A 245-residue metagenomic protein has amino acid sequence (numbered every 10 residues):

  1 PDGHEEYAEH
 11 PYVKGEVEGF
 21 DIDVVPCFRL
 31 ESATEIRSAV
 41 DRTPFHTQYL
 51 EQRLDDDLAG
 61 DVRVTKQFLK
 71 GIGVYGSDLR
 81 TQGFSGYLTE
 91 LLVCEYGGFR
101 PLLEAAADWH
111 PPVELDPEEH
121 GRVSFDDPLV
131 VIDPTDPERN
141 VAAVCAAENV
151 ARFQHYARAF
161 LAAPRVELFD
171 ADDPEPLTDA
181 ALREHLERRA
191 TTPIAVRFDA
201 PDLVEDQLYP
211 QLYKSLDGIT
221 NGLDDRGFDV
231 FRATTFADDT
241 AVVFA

Functional and structural regions predicted by a protein language model:
P1, V196-D202, V242-A245: Short, hydrophobic beta-strand segments
D2-E35, T234-A241: Conserved catalytic core of two-metal-ion nucleotidyltransferases
G15, Q52, Y156-A159: Generic signature of intrinsically disordered, low-complexity segments enriched in small/polar residues
E18-V24, Y49, A171-T178: Short, mixed-charge, low-aromatic patches
I22-R37, Y96-H110: Short, Lys/Arg-enriched charge-dense amphipathic segments
E31-Q52: Extended, alpha-helix-rich binding/interface surfaces that flank or overlap catalytic cores and mediate recognition
D57, V62-P210, L216-F231: Conserved nucleotidyltransferase catalytic core and NTase-mimicking acidic/glycine-rich helix/loop elements in nucleic
G222, R226-G227, A237-A245: A nucleotide- and high-energy phosphate-metabolite-utilizing enzyme signature
